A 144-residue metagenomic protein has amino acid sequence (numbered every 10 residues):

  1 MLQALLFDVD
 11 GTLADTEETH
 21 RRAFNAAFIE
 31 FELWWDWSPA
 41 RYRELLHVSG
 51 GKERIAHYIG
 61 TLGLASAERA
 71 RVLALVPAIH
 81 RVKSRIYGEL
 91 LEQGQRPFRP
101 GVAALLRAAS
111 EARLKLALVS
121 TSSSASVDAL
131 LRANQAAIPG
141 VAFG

Functional and structural regions predicted by a protein language model:
L2-V9, L13-P100, E111: N-terminal helical cap/lid subdomain that shapes the substrate entry/recognition surface in HAD-like hydrolases
I29-F31, T61-S66, A103-A117, T121-G144: Substrate-recognition/cap helix-loop segment adjacent to the acidic, metal-dependent catalytic center of Asp-based
